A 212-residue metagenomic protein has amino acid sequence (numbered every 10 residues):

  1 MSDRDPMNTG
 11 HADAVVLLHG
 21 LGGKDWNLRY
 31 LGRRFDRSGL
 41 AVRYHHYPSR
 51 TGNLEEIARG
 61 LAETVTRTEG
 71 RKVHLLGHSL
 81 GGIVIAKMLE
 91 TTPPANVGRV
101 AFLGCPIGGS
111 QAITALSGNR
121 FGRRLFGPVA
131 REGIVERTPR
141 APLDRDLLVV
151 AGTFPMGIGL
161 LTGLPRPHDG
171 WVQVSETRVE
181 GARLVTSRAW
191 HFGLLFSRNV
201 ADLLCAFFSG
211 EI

Functional and structural regions predicted by a protein language model:
M1-N8: A domain-start/cap signature at the N-terminus of enzymes
P6, G32-R33, S175-E176: Short, flexible segments with low predicted structural confidence
N8-A14: Proline/glycine-enriched tight loop/beta-turn segments at coil->beta junctions that connect or precede beta-strands
V15-L21, W26-Y30, R34-D146, L161-L164: Serine-dependent carboxylesterase/thioesterase catalytic core of lipase-like alpha/beta-hydrolase/SGNH enzymes
L143-I212: C-terminal catalytic-base region of ester-bond hydrolases, centering on the histidine of the charge-relay
